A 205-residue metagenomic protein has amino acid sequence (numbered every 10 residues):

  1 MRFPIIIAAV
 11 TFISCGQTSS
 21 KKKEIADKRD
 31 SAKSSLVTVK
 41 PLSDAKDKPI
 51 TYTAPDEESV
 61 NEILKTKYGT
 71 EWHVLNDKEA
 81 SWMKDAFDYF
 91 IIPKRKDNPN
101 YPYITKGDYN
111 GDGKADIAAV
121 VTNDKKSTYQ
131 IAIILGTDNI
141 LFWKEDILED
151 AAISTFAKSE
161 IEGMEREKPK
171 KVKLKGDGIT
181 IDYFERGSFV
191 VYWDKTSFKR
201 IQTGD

Functional and structural regions predicted by a protein language model:
P4-F12: Sec-dependent N-terminal signal peptides
G16-V74, D150-D205: Acidic, small-residue rich beta-repeat scaffolds with periodic aromatic anchors
L64, E71-K94, T203: Short, surface-exposed polybasic-aromatic patches that bind anionic ligands, especially phosphate groups
P99-I104: Short coil/loop residues immediately preceding or within conserved phosphate-binding loops of NTP-utilizing enzyme
T105-Y109: Calcium-binding motifs, dominated by EF-hand helix-loop-helix domains
G111-V121, V172-I179: Acidic/hydrophobic-patterned starts of short beta strands in beta-sheet-rich repeat architectures
K126-I134, S188-V190: Structural motif
L135-L148: Extracellular C-terminal loop/segment signatures of secreted glycoproteins
